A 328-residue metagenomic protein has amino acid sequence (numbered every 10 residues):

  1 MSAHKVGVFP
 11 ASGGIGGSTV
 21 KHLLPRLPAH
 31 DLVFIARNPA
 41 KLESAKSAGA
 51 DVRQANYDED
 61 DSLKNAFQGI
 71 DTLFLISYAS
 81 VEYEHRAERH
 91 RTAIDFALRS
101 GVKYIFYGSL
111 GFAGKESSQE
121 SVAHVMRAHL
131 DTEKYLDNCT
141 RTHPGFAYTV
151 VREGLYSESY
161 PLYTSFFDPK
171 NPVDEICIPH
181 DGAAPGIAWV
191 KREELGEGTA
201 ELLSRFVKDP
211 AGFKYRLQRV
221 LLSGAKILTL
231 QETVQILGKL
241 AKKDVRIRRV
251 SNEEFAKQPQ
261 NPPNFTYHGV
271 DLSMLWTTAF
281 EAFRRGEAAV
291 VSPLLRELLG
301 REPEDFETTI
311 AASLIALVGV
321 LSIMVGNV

Functional and structural regions predicted by a protein language model:
S2-D31, A36-L42, D58-D61, V81-A87 (+2 more regions): Oxidoreductase cofactor-interface core, primarily capturing Rossmann-like NAD(P)-dependent enzymes
K41-A48, N65: Short loop/helix-cap segments at secondary-structure boundaries that form the rim of catalytic
D51-D71: Conserved Rossmann-fold cofactor-binding substructure of NAD(P)-dependent oxidoreductases
R53, T72-I76, Y107: Redox-cofactor binding/interface segments in oxidoreductases and associated redox assembly factors
V234-R285, S322-I323: Terminal hydrophobic/aromatic helix or amphipathic segment near a protein terminus
L294-V328: Amphipathic terminal alpha-helices
